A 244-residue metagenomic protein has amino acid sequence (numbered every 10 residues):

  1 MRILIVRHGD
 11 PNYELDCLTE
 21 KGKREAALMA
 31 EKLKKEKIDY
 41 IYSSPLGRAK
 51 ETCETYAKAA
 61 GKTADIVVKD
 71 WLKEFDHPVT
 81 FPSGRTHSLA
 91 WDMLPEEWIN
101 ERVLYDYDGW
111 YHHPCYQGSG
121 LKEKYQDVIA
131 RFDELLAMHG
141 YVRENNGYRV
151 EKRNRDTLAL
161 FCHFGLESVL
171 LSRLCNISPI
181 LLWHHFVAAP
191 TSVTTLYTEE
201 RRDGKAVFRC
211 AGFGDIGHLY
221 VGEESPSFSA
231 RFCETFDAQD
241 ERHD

Functional and structural regions predicted by a protein language model:
M1-L4: Extreme N-terminal starter segment of soluble prokaryotic enzymes
R7-E20: Glycine-rich N-terminal loop/short-helix segment of MobA-like nucleotidyltransferase
G9, F164, G214-I216: Active-site metal-binding loops of divalent metal-dependent hydrolases
L18-L33: Short catalytic helix/loop segments, enriched in acidic residues and glycine and frequently bearing histidine
A30-H112: Phosphate-coordination/substrate-recognition cap region in phosphate-metabolizing enzymes
P45-L46, W71, R153-G165: Short, well-ordered beta-to-alpha junction loops that form the rim of enzyme active sites and present histidine/acidic
K62, F75-M93, V142, N146-T157 (+1 more regions): Acidic, low-complexity terminal tails and accessory targeting/binding regions of phosphate-metabolizing enzymes
W110-G147: Internal catalytic-core helix/loop-beta-alpha segment that presents or stabilizes conserved functional determinants
